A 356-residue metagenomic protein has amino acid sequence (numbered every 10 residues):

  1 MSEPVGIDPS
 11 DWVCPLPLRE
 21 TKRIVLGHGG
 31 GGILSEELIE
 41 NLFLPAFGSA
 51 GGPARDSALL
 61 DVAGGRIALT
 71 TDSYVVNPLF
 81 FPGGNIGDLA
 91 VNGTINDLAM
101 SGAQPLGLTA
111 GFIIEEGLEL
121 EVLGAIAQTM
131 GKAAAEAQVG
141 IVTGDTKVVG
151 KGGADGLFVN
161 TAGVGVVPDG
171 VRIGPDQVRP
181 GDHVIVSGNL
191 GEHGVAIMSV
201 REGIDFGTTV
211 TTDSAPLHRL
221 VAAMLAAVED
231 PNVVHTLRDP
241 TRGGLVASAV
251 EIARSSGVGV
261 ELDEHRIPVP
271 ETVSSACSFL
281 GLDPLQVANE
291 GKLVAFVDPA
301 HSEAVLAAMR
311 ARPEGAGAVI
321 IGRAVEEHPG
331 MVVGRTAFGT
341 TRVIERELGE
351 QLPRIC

Functional and structural regions predicted by a protein language model:
M1-C356: Helix-biased detector of long, well-ordered alpha-helical tracts
